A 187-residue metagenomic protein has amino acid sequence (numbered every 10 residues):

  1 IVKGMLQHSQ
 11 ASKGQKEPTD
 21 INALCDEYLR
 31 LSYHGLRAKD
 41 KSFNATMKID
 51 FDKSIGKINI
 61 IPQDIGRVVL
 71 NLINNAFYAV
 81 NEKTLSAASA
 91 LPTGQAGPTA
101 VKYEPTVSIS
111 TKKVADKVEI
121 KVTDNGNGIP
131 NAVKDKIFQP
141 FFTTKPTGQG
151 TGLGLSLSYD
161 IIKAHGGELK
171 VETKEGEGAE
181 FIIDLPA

Functional and structural regions predicted by a protein language model:
I1-A38: Conserved DHp (HisKA) dimerization/phosphotransfer helix of two-component histidine kinases, i.e., the long coiled-coil
I21, G128-K136, G150: Short helix N-cap motif at coil->helix boundaries in the Bergerat
N44-G56: Conserved catalytic submotifs in the C-terminal HATPase_c
S86, K102-V107, K112-I120: Short beta-strand-loop-beta element adjacent to the nucleotide/active-site pocket used for signaling
D124: Acidic ATP/Mg2+-coordinating residue in the GHKL
G154, S158: Short alpha-helical Gxxx[C/S/T] motif in the catalytic ATP-binding
